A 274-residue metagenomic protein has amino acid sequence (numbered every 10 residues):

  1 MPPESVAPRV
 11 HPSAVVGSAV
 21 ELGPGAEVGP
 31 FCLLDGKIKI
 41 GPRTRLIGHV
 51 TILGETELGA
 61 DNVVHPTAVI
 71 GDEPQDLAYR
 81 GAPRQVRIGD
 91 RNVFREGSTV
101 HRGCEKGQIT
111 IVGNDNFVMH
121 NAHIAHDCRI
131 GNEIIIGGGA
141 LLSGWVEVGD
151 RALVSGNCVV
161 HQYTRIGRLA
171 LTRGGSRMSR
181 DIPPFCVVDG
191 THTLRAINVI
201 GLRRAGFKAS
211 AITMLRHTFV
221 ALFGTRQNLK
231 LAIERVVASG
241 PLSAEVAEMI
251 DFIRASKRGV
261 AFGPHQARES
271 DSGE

Functional and structural regions predicted by a protein language model:
M1-S13, S18-A19, P24-G25, D61 (+5 more regions): Terminal amphipathic alpha-helical/low-complexity segments used for targeting or macromolecular assembly
P8-D189, T193: Structural signal for interior beta-strand "rungs" in well-ordered beta-sheet cores of soluble enzyme domains
